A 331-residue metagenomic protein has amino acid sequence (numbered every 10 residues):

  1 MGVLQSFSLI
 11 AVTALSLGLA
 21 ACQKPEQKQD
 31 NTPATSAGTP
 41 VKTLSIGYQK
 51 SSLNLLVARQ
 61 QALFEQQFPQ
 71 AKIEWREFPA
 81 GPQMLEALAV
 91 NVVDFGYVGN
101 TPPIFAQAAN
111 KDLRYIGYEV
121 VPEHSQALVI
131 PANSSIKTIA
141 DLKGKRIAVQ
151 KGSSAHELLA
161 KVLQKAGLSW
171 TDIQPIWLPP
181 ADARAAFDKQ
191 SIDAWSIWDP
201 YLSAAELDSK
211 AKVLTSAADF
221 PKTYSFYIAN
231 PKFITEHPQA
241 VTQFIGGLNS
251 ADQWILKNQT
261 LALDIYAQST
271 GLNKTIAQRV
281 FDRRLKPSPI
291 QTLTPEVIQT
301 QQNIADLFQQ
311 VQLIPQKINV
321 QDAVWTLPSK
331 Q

Functional and structural regions predicted by a protein language model:
G18-A21: C-terminal motif of bacterial Sec signal peptides marking the signal peptidase cleavage site
Q23-E26: Bacterial signal peptide processing site
V41-L63, S125-A204, T260, I298-N303: Bilobed "Venus flytrap"/periplasmic-binding protein-like clamshell domains and structurally analogous long
Q49-S51, P79-G81, V92-I104, A109 (+6 more regions): Beta->alpha turn/N-cap motifs
K50-E77, P82-Q83, A89, A106-A109 (+2 more regions): Short, polar/charged alpha-helical segment
T101, D172-Q268: Pocket-lining segment of extracytoplasmic ligand-binding domains
T235-P315: Secondary-structure end/capping motifs
A305-Q331: Conserved C-terminal helix/tail region of periplasmic/extracytoplasmic solute-binding proteins
